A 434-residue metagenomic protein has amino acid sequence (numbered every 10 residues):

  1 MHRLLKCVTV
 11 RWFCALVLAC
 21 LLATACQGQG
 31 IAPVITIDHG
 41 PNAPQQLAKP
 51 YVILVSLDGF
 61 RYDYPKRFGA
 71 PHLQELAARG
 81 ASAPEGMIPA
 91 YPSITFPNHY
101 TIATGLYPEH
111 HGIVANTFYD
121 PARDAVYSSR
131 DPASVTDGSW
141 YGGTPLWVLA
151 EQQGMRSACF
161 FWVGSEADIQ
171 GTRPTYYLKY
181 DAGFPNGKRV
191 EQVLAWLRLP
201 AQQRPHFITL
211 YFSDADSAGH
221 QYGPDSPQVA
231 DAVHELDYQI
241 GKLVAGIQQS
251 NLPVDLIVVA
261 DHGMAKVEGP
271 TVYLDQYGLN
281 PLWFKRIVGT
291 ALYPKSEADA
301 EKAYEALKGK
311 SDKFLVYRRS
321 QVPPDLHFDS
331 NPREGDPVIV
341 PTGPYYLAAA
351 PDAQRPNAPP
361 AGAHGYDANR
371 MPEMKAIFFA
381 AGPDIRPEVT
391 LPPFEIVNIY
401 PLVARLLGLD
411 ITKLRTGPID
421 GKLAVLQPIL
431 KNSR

Functional and structural regions predicted by a protein language model:
H2-C14: Bacterial N-terminal signal peptides that target proteins for export
A23-A25: C-terminal motif of bacterial Sec signal peptides marking the signal peptidase cleavage site
G30-K49, Y62-Q152, D168-I169: Active-site nucleophile/metal-coordination loop of metallo-enzymes that catalyze phosphate/sulfate and related
V34, L47, N186-R198, I208 (+3 more regions): A long, amphipathic alpha-helix that forms part of the scaffold/cap immediately adjacent to metal-dependent active
A48-V52, R79-A83, Q152-A158, Q202-I208 (+4 more regions): Loop/turn elements at helix/coil->beta-strand transitions in domains of secreted/extracellular proteins
L54, H72, E235-L274: Metal-dependent active-site segment of extracytoplasmic phospho-/sulfohydrolases and closely related
L106-G223, D312: His/Asp/Glu-rich, glycine-adjacent segments that coordinate divalent cations and/or stabilize oxyanion chemistry on
I287-R405: Active-site neighborhoods of enzymes that stabilize oxyanions during catalysis
